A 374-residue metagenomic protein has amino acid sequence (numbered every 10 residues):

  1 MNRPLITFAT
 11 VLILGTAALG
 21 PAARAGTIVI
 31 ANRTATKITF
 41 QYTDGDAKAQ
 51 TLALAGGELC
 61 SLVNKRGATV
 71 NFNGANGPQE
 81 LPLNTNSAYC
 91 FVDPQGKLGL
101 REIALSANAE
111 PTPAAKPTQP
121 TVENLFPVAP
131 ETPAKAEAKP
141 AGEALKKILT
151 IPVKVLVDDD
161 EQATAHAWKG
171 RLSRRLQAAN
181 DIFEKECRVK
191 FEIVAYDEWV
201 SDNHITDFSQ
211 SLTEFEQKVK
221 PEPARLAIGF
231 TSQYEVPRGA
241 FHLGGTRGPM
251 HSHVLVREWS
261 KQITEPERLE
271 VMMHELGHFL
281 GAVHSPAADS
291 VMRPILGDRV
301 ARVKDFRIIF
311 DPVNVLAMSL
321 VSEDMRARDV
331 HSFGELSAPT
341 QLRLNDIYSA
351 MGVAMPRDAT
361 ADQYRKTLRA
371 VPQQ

Functional and structural regions predicted by a protein language model:
M1-A9: Bacterial N-terminal signal peptides that target proteins for export
L14-A22: C-terminal segment of classical bacterial N-terminal signal peptides
A22-G67, N73-E131, K135, E143-A144: Intrinsically disordered, low-complexity segments enriched in small/polar residues
A114-L226, F230-E235, F333, S337-Q374: Propeptide-to-catalytic entry region of secreted or membrane-anchored zinc metalloproteases
Q233-H251: Catalytic zinc-binding patch centered on the HExxH motif and its immediate surroundings that defines zinc-dependent
H253-M273: Short pre-active-site segment immediately N-terminal to the catalytic Zn-binding motif
L276-V291: Catalytic Zn2+-binding segment of zinc metalloproteases
V291-S322: Post-HExxH zinc-binding segment in Zn-dependent metallohydrolases
